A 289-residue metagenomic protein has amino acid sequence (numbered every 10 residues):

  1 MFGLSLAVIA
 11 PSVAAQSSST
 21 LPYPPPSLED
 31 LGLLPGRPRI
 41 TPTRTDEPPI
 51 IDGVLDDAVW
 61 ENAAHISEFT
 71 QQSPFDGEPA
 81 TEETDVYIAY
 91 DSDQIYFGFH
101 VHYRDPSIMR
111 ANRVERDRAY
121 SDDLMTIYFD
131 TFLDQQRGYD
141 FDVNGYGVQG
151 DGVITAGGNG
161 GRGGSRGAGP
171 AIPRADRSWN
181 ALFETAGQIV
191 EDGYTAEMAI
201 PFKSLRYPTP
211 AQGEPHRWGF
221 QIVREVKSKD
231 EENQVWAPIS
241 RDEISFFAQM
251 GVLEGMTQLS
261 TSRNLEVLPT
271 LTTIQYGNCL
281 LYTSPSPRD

Functional and structural regions predicted by a protein language model:
M1-F2: Bacterial N-terminal signal peptides that target proteins for export
A14-S284, R288: Structural preference for beta-rich elements and adjacent junctions enriched in aromatics
